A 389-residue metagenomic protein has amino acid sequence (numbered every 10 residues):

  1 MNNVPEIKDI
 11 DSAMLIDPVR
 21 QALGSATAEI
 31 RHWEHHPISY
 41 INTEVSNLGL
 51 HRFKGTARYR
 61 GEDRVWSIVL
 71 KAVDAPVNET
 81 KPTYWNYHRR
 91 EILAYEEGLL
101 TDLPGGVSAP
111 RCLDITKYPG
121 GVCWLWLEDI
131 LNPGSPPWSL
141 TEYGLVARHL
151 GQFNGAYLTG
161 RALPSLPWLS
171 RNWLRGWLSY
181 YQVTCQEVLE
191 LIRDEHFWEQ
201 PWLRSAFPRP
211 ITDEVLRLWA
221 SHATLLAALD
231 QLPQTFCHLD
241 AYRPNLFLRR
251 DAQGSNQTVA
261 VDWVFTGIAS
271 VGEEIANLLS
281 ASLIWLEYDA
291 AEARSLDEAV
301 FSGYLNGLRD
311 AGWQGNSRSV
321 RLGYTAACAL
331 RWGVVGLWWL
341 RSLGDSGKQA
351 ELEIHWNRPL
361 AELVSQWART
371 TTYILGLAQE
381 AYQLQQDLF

Functional and structural regions predicted by a protein language model:
M1-G120, N132, R249-T258, A381-F389: Conserved NTP-binding catalytic cores of kinases and kinase-like/nucleotidyltransferase enzymes across multiple kinase
E44-R60, V69, W219-E273: Active-site acidic catalytic loop and adjacent metal/ATP-binding pocket of ATP-dependent phosphoryl transfer enzymes
S67-V69, G121-I130, I211-R217, E274-L279: Active-site-adjacent bridging/hinge elements
D74-P76, W124-W138, G155-L158, A281-W285 (+1 more regions): A glycine-centered beta->alpha junction motif in the catalytic cores of kinase/phosphotransferase enzymes
L93, F265, G272-G312, A329-K348: Active-site activation/catalytic loop segments of kinase-like enzymes and analogous catalytic loops in related
A109-C112, R161-R175, G315-L322: Short, glycine/acidic-rich hinge or "gate" loops at secondary-structure transitions that mediate conformational
I130-Q152, L158-H238, L248-G254, E351-H355 (+1 more regions): ATP-dependent phospho-/nucleotidyl transfer catalytic cores
A326-F389: ATP/Mg2+ or Mg2+-diphosphate-binding catalytic cores that bind nucleotide phosphates or diphosphates via glycine-rich
